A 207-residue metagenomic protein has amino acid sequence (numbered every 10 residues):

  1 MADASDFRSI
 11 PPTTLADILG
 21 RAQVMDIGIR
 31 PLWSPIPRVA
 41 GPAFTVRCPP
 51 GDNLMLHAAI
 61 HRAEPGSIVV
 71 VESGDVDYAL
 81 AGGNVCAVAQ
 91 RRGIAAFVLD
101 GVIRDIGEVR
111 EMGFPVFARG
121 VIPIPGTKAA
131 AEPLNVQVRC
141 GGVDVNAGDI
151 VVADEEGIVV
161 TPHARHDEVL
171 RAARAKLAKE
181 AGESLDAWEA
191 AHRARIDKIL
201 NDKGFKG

Functional and structural regions predicted by a protein language model:
M1-A147, T161-G207: Feature captures the catalytic cores and cofactor-binding loops of soluble hydro-lyases/lyases that act on carboxylate
V151: C-terminal binding/interaction regions
D154: Acidic/polar active-site rim loop that often engages polyanionic ligands
